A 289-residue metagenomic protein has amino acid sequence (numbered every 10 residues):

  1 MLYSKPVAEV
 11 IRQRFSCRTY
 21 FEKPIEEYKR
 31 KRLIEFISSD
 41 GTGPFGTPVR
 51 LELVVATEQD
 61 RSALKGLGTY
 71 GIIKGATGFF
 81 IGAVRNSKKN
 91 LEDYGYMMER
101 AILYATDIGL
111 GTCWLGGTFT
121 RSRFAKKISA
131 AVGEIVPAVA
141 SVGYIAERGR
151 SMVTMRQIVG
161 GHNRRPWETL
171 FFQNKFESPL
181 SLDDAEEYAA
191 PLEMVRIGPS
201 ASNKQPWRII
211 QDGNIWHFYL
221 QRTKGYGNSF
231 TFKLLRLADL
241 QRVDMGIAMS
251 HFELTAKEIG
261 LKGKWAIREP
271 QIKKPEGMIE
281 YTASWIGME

Functional and structural regions predicted by a protein language model:
M1-E289: Acidic, surface-exposed loops and disordered segments
